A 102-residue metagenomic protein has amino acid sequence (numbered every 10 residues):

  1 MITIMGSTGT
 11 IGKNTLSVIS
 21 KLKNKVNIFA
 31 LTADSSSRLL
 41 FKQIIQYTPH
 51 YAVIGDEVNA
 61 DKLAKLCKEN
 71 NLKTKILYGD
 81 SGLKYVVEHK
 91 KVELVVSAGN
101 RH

Functional and structural regions predicted by a protein language model:
M1-A52: N-terminal Rossmann-like dinucleotide-binding module
G9, S36, E57-V58, S81: Short, ordered loop/turn segments at secondary-structure junctions
F29-T32, K73-K75, V96-S97: Short, flexible loop segments at the rims of nucleotide/cofactor-binding pockets, characterized by
R38-L40, V58-L63: Short, charged/polar "capping" segments at the starts of alpha-helices and the immediately preceding loops
T48-Y51, N71-L72, H89-L94: Short acidic/histidine-rich motifs immediately flanking catalytic phosphotransfer sites in two-component signaling
V53-G55, T74-G82: Short acidic-hydrophobic, aromatic-tinged amphipathic segments that line or gate anion-handling sites
K62-I76: Short acidic, glycine/proline-enriched helix-loop-strand junctions
Y78-H102: Beta-loop-alpha module in the N-terminal Rossmann-like domain of NAD(P)-dependent dehydrogenases, especially those
